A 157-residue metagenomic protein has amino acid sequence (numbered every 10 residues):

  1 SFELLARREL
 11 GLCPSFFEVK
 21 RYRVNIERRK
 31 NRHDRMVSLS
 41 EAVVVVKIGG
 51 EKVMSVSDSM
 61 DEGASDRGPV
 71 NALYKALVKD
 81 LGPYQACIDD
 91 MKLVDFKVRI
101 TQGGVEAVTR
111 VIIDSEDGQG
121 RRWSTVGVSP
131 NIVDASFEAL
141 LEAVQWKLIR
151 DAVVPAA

Functional and structural regions predicted by a protein language model:
S1-A157: Terminal or standalone catalytic/regulatory effector modules within metabolic enzymes and repeat proteins
